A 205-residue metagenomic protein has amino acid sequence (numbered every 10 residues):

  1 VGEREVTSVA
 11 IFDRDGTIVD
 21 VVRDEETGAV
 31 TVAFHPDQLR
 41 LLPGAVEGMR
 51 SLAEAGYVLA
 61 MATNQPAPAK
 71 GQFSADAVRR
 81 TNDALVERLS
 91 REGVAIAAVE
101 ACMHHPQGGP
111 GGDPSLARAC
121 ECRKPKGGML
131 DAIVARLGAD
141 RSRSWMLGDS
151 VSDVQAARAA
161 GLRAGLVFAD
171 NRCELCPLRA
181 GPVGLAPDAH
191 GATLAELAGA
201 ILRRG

Functional and structural regions predicted by a protein language model:
G2-V58: Active-site neighborhood of HAD-like aspartate-dependent phosphohydrolases
F12-R14, T63, G148-D149: Active-site flanking residues adjacent to catalytic metal/cofactor-binding acidic residues
I18-P43, Q65-A77, R91-E92, D113-E121: Metal-dependent phosphoesterase signature
D20, M61-T63, L166: Hydrophobic residues in well-ordered beta-strands that form the structural core
A45-R88, E92-G108, A157: Substrate-recognition element of Asp-dependent hydrolases with the DxDx(T/V) motif
N82-A101, P177-R203: Structural recognition of alpha->loop->beta junctions
D113-V154: Conserved Lys-Pro-Asp/Glu-containing loop-to-beta segment of HAD-superfamily phosphomonoesterases, centered on
W145-A189: Acidic, Mg2+-coordinating phosphoryl-transfer loop and its flanking beta/alpha structural elements, shared across
